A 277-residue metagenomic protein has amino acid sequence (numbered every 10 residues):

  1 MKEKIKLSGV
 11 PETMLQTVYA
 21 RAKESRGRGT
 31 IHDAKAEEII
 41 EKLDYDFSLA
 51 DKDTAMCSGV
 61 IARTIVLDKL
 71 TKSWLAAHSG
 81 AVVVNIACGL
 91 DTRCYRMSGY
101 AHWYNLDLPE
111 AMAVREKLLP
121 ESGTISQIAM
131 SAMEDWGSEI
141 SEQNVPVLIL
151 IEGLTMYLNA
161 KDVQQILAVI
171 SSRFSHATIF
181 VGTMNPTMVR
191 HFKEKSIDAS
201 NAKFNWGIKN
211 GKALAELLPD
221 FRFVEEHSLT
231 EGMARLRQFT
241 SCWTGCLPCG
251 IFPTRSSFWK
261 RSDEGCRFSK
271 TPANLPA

Functional and structural regions predicted by a protein language model:
M1-V84, C88-M130, Q143: Rossmann-like AdoMet
D135-N144: Short amphipathic alpha-helix with an adjacent loop that forms part of the alpha/beta core around
I149-L150: A conserved beta-strand element that flanks and buttresses the S-adenosyl-L-methionine
Y157-I170: A short, conserved alpha-helix within the catalytic core of class I
R173-P186: Conserved beta-strand signature within the Rossmann-like core of class I S-adenosyl-L-methionine
P186-A202: Short, glycine-/aromatic-enriched active-site segment of Class I SAM-dependent methyltransferases
N201-E231: Short alpha-helix
L236-T271: Core SAM-dependent methyltransferase catalytic element
